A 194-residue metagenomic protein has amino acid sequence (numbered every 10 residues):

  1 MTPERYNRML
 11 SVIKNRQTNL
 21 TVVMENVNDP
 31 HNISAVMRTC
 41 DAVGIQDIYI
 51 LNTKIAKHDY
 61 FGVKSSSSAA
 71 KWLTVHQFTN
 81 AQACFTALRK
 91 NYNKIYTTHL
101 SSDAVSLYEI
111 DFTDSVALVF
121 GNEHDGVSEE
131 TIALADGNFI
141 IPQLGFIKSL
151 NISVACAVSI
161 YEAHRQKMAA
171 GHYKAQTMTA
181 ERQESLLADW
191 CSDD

Functional and structural regions predicted by a protein language model:
M1-D194: Post-transcriptional modification and biogenesis factors for structured RNAs of the translation apparatus
